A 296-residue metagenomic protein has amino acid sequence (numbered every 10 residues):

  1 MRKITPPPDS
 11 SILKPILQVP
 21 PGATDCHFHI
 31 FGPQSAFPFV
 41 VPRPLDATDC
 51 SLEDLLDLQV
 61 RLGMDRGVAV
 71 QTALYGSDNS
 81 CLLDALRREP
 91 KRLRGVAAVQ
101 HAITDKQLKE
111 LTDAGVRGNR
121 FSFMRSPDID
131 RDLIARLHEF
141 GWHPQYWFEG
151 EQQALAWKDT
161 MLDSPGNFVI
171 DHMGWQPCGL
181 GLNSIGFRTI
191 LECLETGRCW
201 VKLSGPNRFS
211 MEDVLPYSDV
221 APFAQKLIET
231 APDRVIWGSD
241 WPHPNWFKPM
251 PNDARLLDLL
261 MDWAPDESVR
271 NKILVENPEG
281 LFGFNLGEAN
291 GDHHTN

Functional and structural regions predicted by a protein language model:
M1-G22, T48-R66, P232-R234, F247-N296: Mid-to-C-terminal alpha-helical segments outside catalytic/metal-binding sites
R2-F140, Q152, A254: Mid-domain alpha/beta scaffold segments of enzyme catalytic cores
K3, S126-W237, L286, N290-D292: Catalytic pocket-lining loop regions of alpha/beta-barrel enzymes, especially the amidohydrolase/enolase/GH5 lineages
H27, Q59, L82, L111 (+7 more regions): Conserved, mostly hydrophobic/aromatic
F28-I30, W175, H243: Short, glycine/acidic-enriched loop or turn micro-motifs at the edges of active sites
A36-V41, P177-G181, F209-E212, P244-F247: A short acidic, helix-capping loop that chelates divalent metal ions and anchors anionic groups
L56, L83-D84, K158, L191 (+3 more regions): Active-site phosphate/pyrophosphate- and oxyanion-stabilizing loops and adjacent acidic/basic residues in soluble
